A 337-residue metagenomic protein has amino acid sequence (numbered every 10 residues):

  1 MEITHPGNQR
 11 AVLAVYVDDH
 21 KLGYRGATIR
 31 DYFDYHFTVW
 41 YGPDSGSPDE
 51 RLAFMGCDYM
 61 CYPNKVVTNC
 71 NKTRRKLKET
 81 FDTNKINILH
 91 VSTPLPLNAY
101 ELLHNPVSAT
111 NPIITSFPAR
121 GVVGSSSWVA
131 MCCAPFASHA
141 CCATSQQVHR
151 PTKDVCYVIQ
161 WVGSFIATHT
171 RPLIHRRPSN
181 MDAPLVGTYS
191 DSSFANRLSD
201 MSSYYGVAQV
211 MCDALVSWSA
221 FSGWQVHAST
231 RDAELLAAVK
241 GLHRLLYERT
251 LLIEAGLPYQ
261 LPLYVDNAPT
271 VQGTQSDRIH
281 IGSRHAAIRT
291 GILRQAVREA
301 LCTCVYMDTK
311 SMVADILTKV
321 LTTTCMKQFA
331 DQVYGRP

Functional and structural regions predicted by a protein language model:
M1-P337: Long, low-complexity, charge-biased intrinsically disordered regions
